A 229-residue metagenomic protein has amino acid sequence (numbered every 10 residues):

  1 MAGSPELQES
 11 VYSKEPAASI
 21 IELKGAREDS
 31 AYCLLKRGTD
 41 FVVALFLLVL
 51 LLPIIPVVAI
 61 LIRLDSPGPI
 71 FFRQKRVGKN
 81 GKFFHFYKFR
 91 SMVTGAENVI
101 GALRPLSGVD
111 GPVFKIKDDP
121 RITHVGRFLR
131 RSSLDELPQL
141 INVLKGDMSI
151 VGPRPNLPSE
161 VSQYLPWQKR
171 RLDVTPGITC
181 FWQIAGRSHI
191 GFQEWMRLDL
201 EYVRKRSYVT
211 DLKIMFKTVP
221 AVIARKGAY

Functional and structural regions predicted by a protein language model:
M1-L35: Flexible, Lys/Arg-rich cytosolic regulatory linkers and terminal tails that connect or flank
A2-L7, A26-R27, K117, W167-Y229: C-terminal terminal-structure detector
Q8, A26-N98, Y208, K213-Y229: A hydrophobic, helix-centered structural microdomain
Q8-S13, F71-R121, T179-R197: Short, glycine-rich, amphipathic interfacial segments at transmembrane boundaries or analogous
S13-E15, S159, G191, I214: Generic alpha-helical secondary structure signal
E28, Y32-L35, I116-I122, R130-L134 (+1 more regions): Short, solvent-exposed loop/helix junctions and linker helices that flank or host conserved functional motifs
D40, D135-N142, D199, D211: Acidic active-site catalytic centers that drive phospho-/nucleotidyl reactions and related ester hydrolyses
V109-T175, M215-V222: A short, structured surface patch at a secondary-structure boundary
